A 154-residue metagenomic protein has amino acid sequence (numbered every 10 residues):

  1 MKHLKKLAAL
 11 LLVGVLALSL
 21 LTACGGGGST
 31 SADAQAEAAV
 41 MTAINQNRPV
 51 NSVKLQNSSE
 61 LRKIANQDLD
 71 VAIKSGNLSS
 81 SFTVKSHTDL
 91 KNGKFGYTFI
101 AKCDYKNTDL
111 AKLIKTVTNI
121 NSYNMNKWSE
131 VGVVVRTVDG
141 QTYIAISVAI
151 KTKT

Functional and structural regions predicted by a protein language model:
M1-L11: Bacterial Sec-dependent N-terminal signal peptides
A8, D68, R136: Functionally constrained cores in energy, signaling, and assembly domains
L12, E37, Q141-Y143: Low-complexity, intrinsically disordered short peptide segments enriched in small/polar/basic residues
G14-L18: Alpha-helical transmembrane segments
S19-A23: C-terminal motif of bacterial Sec signal peptides marking the signal peptidase cleavage site
G25-G28: Bacterial signal peptide processing site
T30-K91: Short, well-ordered surface patches within globular domains
H87-T154: A well-ordered secondary-structure block
